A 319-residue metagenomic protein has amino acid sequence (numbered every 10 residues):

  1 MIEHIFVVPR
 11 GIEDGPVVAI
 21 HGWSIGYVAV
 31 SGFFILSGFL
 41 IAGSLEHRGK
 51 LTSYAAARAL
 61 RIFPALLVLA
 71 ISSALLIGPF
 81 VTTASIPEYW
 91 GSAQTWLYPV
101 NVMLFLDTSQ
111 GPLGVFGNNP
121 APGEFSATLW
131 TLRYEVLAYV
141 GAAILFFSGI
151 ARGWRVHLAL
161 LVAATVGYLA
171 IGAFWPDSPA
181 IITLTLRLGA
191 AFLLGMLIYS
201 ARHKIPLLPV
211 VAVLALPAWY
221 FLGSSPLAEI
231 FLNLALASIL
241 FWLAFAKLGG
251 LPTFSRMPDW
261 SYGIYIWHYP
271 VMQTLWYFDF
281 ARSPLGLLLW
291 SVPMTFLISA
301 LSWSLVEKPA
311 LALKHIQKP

Functional and structural regions predicted by a protein language model:
M1-L45, F63-L66, I264-V271: Functionally critical transmembrane alpha-helices in membrane proteins and complexes, commonly lining
V17-V30, P120-Y134, A173-A191, A201-L207 (+2 more regions): Interfacial loop-to-helix transition and helix-capping segments at the boundaries of transmembrane helices
H21, L66-V136, A237, F241-L243: Membrane-interface helix-loop-helix regions
A29-L60, A65-Y89, V271, M294 (+1 more regions): Juxtamembrane transmembrane-helix termini
G32, A215-K308: Alpha-helical transmembrane segments of multi-pass integral membrane proteins
A42-G49, L75-V81, I144-G153, A170-F174 (+6 more regions): Structural signal for the C-terminal ends of transmembrane alpha-helices and the immediately following loop
A55, F63, R133, H157-A159 (+3 more regions): Hydrophobic alpha-helical transmembrane segments
V136-T165, Y199-V210, S283-P284: Solvent-exposed interhelical
